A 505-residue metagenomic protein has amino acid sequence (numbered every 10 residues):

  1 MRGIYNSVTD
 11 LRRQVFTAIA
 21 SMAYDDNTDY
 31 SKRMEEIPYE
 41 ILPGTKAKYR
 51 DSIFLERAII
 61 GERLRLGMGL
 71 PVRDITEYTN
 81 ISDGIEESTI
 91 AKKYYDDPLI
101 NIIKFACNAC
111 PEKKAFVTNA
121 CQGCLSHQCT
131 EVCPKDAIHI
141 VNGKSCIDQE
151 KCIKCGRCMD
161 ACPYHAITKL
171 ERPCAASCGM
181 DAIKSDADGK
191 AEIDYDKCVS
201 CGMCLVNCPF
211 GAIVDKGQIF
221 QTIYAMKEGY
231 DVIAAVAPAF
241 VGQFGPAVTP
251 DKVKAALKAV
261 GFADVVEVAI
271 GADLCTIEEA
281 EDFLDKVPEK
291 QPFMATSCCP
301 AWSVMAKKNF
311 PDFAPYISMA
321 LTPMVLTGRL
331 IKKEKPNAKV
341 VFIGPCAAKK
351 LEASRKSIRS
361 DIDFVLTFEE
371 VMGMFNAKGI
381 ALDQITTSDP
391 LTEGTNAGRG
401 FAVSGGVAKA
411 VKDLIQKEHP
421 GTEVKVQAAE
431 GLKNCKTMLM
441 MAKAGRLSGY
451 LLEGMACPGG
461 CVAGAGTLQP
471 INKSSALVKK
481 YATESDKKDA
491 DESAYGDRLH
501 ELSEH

Functional and structural regions predicted by a protein language model:
M1-Y78, D83, E87, D215-H505: Iron-sulfur-associated redox domains of electron-transfer enzymes in respiratory and anaerobic energy metabolism
D83-D97, C129-T130, I138, T222: Small-residue-rich
T89-T118, K135-D136: N-terminal [4Fe-4S]-dependent radical SAM core
N108-F116, H139-K144, S185, M203 (+3 more regions): Gly-rich Lys/Arg/Thr-decorated short loops/hinges at beta-loop-alpha junctions or inter-strand turns that position
P111-K114, H127, G156, G202 (+1 more regions): Short flexible coil/turn linkers enriched for glycine and charged/polar residues that connect secondary-structure
K114-S126, K151, K197: N-terminal pre-triad scaffold of radical SAM enzymes
C124, I153, K169, V199 (+3 more regions): Residue-level recognition of alpha-helix initiation/capping sites
S126-Q149, R157-D194, V199, M203-Q218: Iron-sulfur cluster-binding cysteine motifs and their immediate structural context in ferredoxin-like electron-transfer
